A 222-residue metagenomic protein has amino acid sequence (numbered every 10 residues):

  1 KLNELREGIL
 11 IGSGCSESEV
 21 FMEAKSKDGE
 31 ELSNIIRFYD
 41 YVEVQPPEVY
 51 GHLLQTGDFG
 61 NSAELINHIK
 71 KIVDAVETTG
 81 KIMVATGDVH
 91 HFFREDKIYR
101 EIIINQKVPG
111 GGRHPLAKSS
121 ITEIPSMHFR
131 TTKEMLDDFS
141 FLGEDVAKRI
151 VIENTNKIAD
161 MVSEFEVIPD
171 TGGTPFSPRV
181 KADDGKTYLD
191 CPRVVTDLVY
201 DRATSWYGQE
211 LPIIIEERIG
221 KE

Functional and structural regions predicted by a protein language model:
K1-E101, K148, R193-E222: Domain-core and long-helix interface of multi-subunit machines
C15-E23, L53-G57, S120-E144, G173-T187 (+1 more regions): Charged, low-complexity surface segments at secondary-structure and domain boundaries
P46, G143-E222: Non-catalytic structural connector segments
I72-T78, I82-V84, V89-F92, D96 (+1 more regions): Phosphate/diphosphate-binding loops
